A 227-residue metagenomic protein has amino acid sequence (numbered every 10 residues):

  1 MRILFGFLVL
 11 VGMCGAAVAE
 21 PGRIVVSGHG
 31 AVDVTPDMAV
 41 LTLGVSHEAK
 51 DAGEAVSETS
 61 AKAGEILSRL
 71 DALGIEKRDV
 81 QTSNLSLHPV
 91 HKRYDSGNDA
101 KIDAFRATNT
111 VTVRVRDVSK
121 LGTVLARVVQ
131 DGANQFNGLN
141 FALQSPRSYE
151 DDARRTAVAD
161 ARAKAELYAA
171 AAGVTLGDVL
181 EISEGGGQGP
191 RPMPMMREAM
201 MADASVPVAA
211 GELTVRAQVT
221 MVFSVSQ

Functional and structural regions predicted by a protein language model:
R2-F5, C14-Q227: Short, charge-dense linear interaction motifs
